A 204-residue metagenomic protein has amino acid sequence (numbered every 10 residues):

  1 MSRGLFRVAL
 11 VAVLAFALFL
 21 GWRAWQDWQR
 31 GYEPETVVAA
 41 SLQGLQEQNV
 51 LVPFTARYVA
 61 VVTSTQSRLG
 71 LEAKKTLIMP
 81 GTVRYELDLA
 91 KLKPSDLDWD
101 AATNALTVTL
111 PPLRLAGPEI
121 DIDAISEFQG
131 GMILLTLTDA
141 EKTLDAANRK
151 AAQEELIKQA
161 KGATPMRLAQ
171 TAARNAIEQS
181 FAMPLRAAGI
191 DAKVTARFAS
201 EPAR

Functional and structural regions predicted by a protein language model:
S2-R204: Domain-level marker for long, solvent-exposed, non-transmembrane regions
